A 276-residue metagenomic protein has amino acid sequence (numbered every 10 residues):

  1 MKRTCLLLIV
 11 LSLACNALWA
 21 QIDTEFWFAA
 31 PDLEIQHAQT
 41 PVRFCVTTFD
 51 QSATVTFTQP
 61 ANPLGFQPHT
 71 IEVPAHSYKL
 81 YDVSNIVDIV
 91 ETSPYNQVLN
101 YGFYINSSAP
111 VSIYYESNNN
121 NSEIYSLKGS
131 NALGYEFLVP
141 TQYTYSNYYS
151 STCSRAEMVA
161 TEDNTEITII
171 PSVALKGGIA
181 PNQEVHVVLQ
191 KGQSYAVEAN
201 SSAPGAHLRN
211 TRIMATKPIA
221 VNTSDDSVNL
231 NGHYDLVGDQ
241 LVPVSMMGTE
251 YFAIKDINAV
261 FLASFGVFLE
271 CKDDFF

Functional and structural regions predicted by a protein language model:
M1-D23: Bacterial Sec-dependent N-terminal signal peptides
Q21-N210, M214-F276: Conserved functional hotspot residues at active sites or interaction interfaces
